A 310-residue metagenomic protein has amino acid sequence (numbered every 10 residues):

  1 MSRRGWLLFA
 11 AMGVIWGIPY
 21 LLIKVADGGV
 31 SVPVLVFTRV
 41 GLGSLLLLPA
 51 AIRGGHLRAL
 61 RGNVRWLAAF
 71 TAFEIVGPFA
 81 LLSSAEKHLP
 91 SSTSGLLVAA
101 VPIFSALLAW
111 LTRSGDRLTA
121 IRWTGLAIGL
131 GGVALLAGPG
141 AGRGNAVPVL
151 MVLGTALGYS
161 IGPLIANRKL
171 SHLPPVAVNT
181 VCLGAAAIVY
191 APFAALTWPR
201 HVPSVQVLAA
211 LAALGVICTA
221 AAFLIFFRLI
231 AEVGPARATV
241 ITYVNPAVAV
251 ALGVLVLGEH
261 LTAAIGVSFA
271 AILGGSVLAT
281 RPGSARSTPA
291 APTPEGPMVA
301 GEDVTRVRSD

Functional and structural regions predicted by a protein language model:
I15-Y20, L48-V98, L135, G215-V233: Specific transmembrane alpha-helical segments of multi-pass solute transporters/efflux pumps, especially DMT/EamA
I18, L22-V25, G29, G43-R61 (+6 more regions): Membrane-interface helix-cap regions at the ends of transmembrane helices in multi-pass membrane proteins
D27-G77, A100-A109, G158-I165, T180-T197 (+3 more regions): Transmembrane alpha-helices of multi-pass small-molecule transport proteins
V34-L45, F73-I75, F79-A120, T155 (+1 more regions): Specific alpha-helical transmembrane segments that line the substrate/conduction pathway and gating interfaces
T38, I75, S94-A100, P163-A187 (+1 more regions): Helix-helix packing/entry segments at the starts of transmembrane helices
V40-G41, G138, A191, V207-A209 (+1 more regions): C-terminal-most transmembrane helix of multi-pass membrane proteins
L47, A68, A100, L108 (+4 more regions): Hydrophobic transmembrane alpha-helices of multi-pass small-molecule transport proteins
L47, S105-L107, L111, L126-G131 (+5 more regions): Transmembrane alpha-helical segments that form core, pore/gating elements of small-molecule transporters/exporters
